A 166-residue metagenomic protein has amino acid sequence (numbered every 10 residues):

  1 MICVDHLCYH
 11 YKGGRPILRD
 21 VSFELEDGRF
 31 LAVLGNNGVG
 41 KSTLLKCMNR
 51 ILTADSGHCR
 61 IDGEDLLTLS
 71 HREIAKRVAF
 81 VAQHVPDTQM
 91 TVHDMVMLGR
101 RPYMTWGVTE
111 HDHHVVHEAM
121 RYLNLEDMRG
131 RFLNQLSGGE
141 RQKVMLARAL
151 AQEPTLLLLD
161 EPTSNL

Functional and structural regions predicted by a protein language model:
M1-V4, C8-D20, D27-A32, T68-S70: A short, flexible loop at the N-terminus of ABC-type nucleotide-binding domains that lies
L34-N36: The feature captures the beta-strand-to-loop junction immediately N-terminal to the Walker
N49: Helix-to-loop junction immediately C-terminal to a conserved catalytic motif
G57-D65, I74: Conserved ABC transporter NBD signature motif
F132-L136, E140: Conserved ABC ATPase signature
L146: Hydrophobic anchor residue at the start of the ABC signature
A151-T155: A short, proline-enriched helix->beta-strand linker immediately N-terminal to the Walker B motif in ABC-type P-loop
L157-E161: Catalytic Walker B motif of ABC-type/P-loop ATPase nucleotide-binding domains
